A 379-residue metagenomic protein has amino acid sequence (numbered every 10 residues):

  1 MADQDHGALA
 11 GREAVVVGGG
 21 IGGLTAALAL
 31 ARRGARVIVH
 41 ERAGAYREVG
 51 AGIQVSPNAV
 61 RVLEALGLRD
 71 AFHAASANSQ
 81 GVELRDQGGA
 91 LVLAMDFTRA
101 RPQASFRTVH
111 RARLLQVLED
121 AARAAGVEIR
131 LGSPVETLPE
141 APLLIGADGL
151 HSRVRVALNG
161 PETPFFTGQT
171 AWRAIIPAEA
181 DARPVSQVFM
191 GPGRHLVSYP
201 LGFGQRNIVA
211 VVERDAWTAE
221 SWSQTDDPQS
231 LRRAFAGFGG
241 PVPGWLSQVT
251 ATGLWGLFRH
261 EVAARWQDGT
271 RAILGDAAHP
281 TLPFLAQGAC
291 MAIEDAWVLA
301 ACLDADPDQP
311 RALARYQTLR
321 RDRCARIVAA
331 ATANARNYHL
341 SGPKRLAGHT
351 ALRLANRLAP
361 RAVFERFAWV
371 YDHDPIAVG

Functional and structural regions predicted by a protein language model:
M1-R12, A74, G89, G244 (+2 more regions): C-terminal helical "tail/cap" subdomain of flavin- and related membrane-associated enzymes
A2-A14, A31, S56-E179, D215-R232 (+1 more regions): Conserved N-terminal helical subregion
E13, R36, Q205-N207: Residues at the starts of beta-strands that form the adenosine-phosphate
V15, G19-R32, R36-A43, I145-G146 (+3 more regions): Conserved mid-domain beta->alpha element of the FAD-binding
G44-V62: Conserved N-terminal glycine-rich FAD pyrophosphate-binding loop of Rossmann-like flavoproteins
T170-P200, E220-S221: Flavin-dependent oxidoreductases
A178-R183, W217-T218, P241, A305-D306: Short helix-loop capping/hinge motifs at secondary-structure junctions, enriched in acidic/polar residues
P192, G202-F203, V212-L285, M291: FAD/FMN-dependent oxidoreductases across multiple families
